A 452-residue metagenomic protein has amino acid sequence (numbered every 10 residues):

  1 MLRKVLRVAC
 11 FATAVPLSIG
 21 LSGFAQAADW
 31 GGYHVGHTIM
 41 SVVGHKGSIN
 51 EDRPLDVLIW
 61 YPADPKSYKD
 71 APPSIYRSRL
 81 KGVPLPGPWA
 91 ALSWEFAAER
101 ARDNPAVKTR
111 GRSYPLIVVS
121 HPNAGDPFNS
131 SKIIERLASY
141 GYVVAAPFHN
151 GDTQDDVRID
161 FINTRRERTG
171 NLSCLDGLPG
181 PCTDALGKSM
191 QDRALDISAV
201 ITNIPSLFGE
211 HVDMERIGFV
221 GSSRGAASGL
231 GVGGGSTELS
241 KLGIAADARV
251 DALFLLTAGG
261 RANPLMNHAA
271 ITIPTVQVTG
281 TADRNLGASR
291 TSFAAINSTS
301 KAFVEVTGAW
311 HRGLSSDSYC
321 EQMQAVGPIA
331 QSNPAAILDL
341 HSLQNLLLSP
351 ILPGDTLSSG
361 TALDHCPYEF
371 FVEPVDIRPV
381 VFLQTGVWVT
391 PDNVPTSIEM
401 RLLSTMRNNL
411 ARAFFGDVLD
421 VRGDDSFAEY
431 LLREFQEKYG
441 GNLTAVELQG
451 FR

Functional and structural regions predicted by a protein language model:
M1-F11: Bacterial N-terminal signal peptides that target proteins for export
A9-G20: Bacterial N-terminal signal peptides
Q26-I117, D339-I398: Domain-level recognition of soluble alpha/beta enzyme cores, biased toward histidine phosphatases/phosphomutases
D29, G308-W310, S316-R452: Alpha/beta-hydrolase-fold serine-hydrolase catalytic core, especially in secreted/extracellular enzymes
R100-Y114, V119-V157, D283-L286: Short substrate-entry loop that stabilizes the transition state in hydrolases
V107-S113, R158-S223: Gly/Ser-rich "nucleophile elbow"/oxyanion-hole loop immediately N-terminal to the catalytic nucleophile in hydrolases
K108, L242-R312: The feature captures the conserved acid-bearing segment of alpha/beta-hydrolase catalytic domains
V200-A270: Primarily recognizes the serine-hydrolase "nucleophile elbow" in alpha/beta-hydrolase and SGNH/GDSL folds
